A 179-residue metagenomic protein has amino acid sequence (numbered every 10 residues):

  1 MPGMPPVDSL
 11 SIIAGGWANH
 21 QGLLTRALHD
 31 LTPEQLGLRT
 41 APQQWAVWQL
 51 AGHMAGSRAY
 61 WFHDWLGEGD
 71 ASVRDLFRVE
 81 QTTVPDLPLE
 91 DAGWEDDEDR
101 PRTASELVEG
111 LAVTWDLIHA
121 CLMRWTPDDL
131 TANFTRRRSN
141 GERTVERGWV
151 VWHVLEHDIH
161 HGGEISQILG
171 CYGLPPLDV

Functional and structural regions predicted by a protein language model:
M1-G3, Q43-W61, W94-L111: Charged, low-complexity, helix/coiled-coil-prone segments
M1-S11: Basic/polar N-terminal segments that are highly enriched at the extreme N-terminus, encompassing both cleavable
L10, A14-L28, Q35-D91, T135-V179: Short, contiguous alpha-helical
D30, H53-G56, V113, R124: Residues within well-ordered alpha-helical secondary structure of globular protein domains
T32-E34, V73, T126, L130: Glycine-rich, flexible loop/turn motifs
D86-N133, W149-H157: Acidic/histidine-rich alpha-helical segments that form the ligand environment of transition-metal centers
